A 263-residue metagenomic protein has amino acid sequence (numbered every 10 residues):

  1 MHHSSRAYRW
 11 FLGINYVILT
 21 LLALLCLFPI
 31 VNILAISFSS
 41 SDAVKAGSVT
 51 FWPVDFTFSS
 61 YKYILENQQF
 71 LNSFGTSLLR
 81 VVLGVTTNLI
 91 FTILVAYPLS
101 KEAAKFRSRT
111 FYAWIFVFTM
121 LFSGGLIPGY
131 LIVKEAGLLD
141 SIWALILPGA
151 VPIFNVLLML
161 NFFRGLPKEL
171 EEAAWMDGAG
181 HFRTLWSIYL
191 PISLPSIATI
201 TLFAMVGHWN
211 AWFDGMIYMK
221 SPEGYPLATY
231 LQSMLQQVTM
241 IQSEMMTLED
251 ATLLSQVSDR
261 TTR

Functional and structural regions predicted by a protein language model:
M1-R263: A hydrophobic, multi-pass inner-membrane permease signature
